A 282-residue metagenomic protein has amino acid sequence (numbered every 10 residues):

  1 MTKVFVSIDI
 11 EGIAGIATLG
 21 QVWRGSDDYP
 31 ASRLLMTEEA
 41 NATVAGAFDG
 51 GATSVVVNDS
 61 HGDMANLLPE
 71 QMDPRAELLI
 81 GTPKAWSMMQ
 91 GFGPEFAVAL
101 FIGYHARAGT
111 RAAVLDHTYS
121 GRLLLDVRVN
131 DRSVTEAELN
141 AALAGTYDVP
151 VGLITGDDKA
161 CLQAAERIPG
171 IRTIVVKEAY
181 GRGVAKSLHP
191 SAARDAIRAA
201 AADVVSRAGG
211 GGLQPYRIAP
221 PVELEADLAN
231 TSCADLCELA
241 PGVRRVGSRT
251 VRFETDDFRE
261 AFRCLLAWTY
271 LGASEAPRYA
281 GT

Functional and structural regions predicted by a protein language model:
T2-V22, S32, M36, G50: N-terminal glycine-rich anion-binding loops that anchor highly charged ligand groups
S7-I8, N58-D59, A99-G103, I154-T155 (+1 more regions): Short beta-strand segments
E38-G51: A short, N-terminal amphipathic alpha-helix
G62, N66-R75: Glycine-rich loop at the start of a catalytic domain that most often binds anionic cofactors/ligands
D73-F92: A glycine-rich helix N-cap at a beta->alpha junction
K84, G121-Y147, T155-K159: Active-site glycine-rich loop that binds ribose-phosphate moieties when present
L143-A208: Active-site rim beta-loop-alpha module in soluble metabolic enzymes
A193-T282: C-terminal accessory domains and tails appended to enzymatic cores
